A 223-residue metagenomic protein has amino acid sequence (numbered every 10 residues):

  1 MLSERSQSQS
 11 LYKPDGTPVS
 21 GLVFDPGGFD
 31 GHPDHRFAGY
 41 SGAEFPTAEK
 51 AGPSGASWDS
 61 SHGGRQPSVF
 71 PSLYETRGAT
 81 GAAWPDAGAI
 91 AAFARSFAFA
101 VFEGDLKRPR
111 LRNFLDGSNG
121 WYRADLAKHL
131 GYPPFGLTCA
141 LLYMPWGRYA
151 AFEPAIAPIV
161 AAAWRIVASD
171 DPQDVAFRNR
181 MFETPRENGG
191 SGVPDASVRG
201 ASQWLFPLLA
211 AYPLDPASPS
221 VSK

Functional and structural regions predicted by a protein language model:
M1-A56: Active-site cradle of extracellular carbohydrate-active enzymes
H32-H35, H62, H129: Histidine (H) residue identity feature
A43-K50, R65-K223: Terminal, non-catalytic domain-edge segments
W58-R65: Aromatic- and histidine-enriched alpha-helix N-cap/loop-to-helix transition segments that scaffold the rims
